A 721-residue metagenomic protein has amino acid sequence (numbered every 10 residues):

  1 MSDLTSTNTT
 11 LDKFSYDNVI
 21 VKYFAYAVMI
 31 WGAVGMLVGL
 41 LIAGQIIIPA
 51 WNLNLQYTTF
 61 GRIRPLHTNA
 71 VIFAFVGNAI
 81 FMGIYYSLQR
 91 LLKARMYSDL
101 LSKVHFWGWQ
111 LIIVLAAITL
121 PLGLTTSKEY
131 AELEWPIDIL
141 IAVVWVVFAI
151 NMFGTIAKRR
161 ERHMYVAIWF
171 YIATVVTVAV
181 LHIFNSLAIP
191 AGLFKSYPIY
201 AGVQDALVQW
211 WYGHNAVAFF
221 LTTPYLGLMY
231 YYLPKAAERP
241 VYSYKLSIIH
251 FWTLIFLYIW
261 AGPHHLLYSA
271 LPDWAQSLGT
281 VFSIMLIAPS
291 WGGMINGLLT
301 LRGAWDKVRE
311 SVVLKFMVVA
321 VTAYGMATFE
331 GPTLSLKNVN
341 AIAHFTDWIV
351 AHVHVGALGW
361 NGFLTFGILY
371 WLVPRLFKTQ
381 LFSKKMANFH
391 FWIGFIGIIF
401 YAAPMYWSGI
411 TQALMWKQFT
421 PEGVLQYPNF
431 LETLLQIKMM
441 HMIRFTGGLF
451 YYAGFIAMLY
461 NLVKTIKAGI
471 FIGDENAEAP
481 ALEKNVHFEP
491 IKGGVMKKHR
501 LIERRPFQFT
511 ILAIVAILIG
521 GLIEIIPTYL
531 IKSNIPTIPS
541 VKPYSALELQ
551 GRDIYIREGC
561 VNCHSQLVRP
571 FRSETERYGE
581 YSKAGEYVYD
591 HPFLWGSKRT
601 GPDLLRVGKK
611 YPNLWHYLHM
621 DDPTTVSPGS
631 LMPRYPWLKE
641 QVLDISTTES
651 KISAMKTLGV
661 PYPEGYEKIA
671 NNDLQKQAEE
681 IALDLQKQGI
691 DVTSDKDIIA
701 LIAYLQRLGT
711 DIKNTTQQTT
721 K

Functional and structural regions predicted by a protein language model:
T9-Y23, W305, I491-I502: Cytosolic juxtamembrane amphipathic/interface segments immediately preceding and feeding into a transmembrane helix
K22-L53, Y57-L124, W135-I156, I168-L193 (+14 more regions): Hydrophobic cores of alpha-helical transmembrane segments in multi-pass integral membrane proteins
N54-L66, V71, A206-L207, V495-E503 (+5 more regions): Sequence context of c-type cytochrome heme-c attachment sites
A453-T465, G601-P602, Y611-L618, L685-K721: Extended amphipathic secondary-structure runs
F471, E475, L482, I491-Y544 (+3 more regions): Post-cleavage N-terminal segment of exported redox proteins
A513-L518, N562, E576-K696: Electron-transfer interface patches adjacent to heme c in soluble/periplasmic c-type cytochromes and di-/multiheme
K532-I556, P570-F571, T600, Q686-T693 (+2 more regions): Electrostatic cytochrome c docking/interface patches
G551, R557-Q566, H616, L701 (+1 more regions): The canonical Cys-X-X-Cys-His
